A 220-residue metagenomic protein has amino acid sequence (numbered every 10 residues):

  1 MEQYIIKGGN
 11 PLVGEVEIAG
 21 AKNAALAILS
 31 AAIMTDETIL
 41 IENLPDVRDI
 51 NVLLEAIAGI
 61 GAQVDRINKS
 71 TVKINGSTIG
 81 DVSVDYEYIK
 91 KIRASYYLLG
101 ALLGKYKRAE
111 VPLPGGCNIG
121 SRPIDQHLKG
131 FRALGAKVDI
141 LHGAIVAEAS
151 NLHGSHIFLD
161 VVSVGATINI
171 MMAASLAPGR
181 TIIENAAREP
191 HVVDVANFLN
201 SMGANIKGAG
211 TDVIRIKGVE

Functional and structural regions predicted by a protein language model:
M1-E220: Structural preference for solvent-exposed beta-strand-turn elements and adjacent flexible terminal/loop segments within
